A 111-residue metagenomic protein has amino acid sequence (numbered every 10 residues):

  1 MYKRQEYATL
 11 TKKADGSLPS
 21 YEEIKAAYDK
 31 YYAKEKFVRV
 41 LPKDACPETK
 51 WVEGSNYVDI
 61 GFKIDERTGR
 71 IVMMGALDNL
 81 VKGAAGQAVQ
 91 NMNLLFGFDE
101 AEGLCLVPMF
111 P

Functional and structural regions predicted by a protein language model:
K3-M73: C-terminal substrate-binding/catalytic lobe of Rossmann-fold NAD(P)-dependent oxidoreductases
L77-K82: Glycine-rich phosphate/pyrophosphate-binding beta-alpha loops
A84-Q87: C-terminal or internal capping secondary-structure element at the end of a domain, subdomain, or sheet
V89-P111: C-terminal lid/capping helical subdomain adjacent to the catalytic/cofactor pocket in oxidative enzymes
